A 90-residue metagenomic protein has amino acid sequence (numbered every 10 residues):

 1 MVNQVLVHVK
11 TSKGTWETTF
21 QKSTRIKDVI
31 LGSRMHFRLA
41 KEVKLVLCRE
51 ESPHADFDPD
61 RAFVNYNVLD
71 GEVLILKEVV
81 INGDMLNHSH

Functional and structural regions predicted by a protein language model:
M1-H90: Ubiquitin system architectures
